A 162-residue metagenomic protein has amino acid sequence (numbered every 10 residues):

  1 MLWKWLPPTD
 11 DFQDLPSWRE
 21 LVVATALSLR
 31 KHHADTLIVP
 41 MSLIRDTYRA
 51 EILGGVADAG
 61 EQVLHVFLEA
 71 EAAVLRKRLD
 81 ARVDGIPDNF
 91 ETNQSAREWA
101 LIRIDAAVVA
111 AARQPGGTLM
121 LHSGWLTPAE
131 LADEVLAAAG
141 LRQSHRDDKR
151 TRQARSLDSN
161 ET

Functional and structural regions predicted by a protein language model:
M1-L27: Conserved substrate/cofactor phosphate-moiety recognition/catalytic segment in nucleotide-dependent phosphotransferases
W5-D10, V56, R82-G85: Short, hinge-like loop/turn segments at secondary-structure boundaries
A26, V135, A139: Hydrophobic "lid"/C-terminal helical patch of Rossmann-like NAD(P)-dependent dehydrogenase/epimerase domains
H33-I38, L64: Loop/turn-to-beta-strand initiation segments
I44-R45, A70-V74, W125-T127: Conserved nucleotide-binding/hydrolysis micro-motifs of P-loop NTPases
D46-E61: Short, electropositive alpha-helical surface patch
A57-D80: Conserved phosphate-donor/acceptor-positioning beta-strand/loop module used by diverse small-molecule
A81-E134, Q143-R146, R152-N160: Small-molecule kinase domains that catalyze NTP-dependent phosphoryl transfer to phosphate-bearing small molecules
